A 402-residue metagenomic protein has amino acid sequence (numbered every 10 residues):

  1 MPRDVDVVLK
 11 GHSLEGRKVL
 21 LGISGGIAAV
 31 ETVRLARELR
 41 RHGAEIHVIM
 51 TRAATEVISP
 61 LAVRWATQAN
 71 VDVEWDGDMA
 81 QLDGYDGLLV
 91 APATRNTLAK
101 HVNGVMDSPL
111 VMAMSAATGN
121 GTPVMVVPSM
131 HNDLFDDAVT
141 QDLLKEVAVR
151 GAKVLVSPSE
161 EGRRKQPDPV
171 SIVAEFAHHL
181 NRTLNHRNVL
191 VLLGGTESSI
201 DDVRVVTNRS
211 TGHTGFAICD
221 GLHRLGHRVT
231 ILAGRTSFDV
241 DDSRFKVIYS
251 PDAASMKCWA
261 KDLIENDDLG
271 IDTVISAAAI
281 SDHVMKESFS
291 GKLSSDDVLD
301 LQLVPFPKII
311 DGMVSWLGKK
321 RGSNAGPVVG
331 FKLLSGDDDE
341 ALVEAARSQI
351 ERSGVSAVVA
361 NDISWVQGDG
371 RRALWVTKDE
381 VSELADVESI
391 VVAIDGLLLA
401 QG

Functional and structural regions predicted by a protein language model:
M1-G402: A cross-family phosphate/adenosyl-ligand binding-site feature
